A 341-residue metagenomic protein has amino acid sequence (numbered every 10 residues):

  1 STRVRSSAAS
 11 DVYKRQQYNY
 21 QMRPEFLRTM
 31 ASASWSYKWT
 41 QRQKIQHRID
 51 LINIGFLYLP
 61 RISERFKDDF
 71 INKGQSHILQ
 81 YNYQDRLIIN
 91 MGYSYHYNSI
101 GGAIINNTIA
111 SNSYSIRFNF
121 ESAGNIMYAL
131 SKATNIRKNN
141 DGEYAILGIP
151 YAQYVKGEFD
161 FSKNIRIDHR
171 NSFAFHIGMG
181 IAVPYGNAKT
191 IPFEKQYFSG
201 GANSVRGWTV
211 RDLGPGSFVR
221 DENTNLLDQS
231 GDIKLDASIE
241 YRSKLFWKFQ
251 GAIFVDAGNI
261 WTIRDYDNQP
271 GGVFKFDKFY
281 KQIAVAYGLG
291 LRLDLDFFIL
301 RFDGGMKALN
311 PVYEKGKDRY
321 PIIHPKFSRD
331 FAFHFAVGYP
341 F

Functional and structural regions predicted by a protein language model:
S1-G180: Transmembrane beta-strand segments of outer-membrane beta-barrel domains in Gram-negative and organellar OMPs
K14-Q16, I116-F120, F175-I177, I239 (+3 more regions): Membrane-embedded beta-strand positions of outer-membrane beta-barrel proteins
Y20-Q21, S76-N82, D141-G148, E222-L227 (+2 more regions): Extracellular loop and loop/strand-boundary signature of outer-membrane beta-barrel proteins
M30, I88-N90, S113, Y154-E158 (+3 more regions): Transmembrane beta-barrel architecture of outer-membrane proteins
T40-R42, I100, R166-R170, K244-K248 (+2 more regions): Outer-membrane beta-barrel channels and translocator barrels
F66-I71, A133-N139, T190-S199, N268-F274 (+1 more regions): Flexible, surface-exposed loop regions and adjacent strand-edge segments of Gram-negative outer-membrane beta-barrel
S172-F254, W261-N268: Extracytoplasmic gating/loop element in the C-terminal half of outer-membrane beta-barrel translocons and assembly
L293-D296, F327-F341: Outer-membrane beta-barrel "beta-signal"
